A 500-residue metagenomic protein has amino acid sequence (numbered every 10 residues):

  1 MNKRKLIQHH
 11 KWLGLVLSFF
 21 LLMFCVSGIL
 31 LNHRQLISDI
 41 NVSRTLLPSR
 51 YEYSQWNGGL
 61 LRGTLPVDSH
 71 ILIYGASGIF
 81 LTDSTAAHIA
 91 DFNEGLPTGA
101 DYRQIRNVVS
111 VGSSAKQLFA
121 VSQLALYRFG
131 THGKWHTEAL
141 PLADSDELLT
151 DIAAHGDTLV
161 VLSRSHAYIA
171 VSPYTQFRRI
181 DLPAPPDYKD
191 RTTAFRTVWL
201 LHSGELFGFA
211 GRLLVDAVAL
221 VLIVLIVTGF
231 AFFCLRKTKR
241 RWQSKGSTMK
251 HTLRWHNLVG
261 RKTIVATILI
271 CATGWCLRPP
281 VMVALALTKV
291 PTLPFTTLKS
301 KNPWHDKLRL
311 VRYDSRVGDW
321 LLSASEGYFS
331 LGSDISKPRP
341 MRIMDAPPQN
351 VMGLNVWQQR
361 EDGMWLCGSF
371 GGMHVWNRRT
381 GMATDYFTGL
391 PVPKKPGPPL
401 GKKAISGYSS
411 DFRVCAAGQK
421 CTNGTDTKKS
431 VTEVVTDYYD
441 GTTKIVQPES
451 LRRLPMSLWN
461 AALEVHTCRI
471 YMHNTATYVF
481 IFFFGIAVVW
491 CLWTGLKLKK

Functional and structural regions predicted by a protein language model:
N2-L17, F209-I268, P279, N474-K500: Juxtamembrane interface at the cytosolic side of transmembrane helices
L31-Q55, R278-W304: Alpha-helical transmembrane signal-anchor/signal-peptide segments
E52-L65, P97-A115, S145-D157, L298-Y313 (+2 more regions): Repeated scaffold domains used in trafficking and secretory/extracellular systems, primarily beta-propellers
H70-I73, Q117-F119, T158-V161, D319-L322 (+2 more regions): Conserved beta-propeller blade signature
A76-F80, A86, Q123-Y127, R164-Y168 (+3 more regions): Loop/turn residues immediately N-terminal
D83-A86, G130-K134, V171-T175, G332-S336 (+1 more regions): Short loop/turn segments that connect beta-strands within beta-propeller blades
H88-L96, H136-L142, F177-R191, K337-D345 (+2 more regions): Beta-propeller fold detector
L159-W199, K429-A461: Extended, hydrophilic extramembrane loops/domains of integral membrane proteins
